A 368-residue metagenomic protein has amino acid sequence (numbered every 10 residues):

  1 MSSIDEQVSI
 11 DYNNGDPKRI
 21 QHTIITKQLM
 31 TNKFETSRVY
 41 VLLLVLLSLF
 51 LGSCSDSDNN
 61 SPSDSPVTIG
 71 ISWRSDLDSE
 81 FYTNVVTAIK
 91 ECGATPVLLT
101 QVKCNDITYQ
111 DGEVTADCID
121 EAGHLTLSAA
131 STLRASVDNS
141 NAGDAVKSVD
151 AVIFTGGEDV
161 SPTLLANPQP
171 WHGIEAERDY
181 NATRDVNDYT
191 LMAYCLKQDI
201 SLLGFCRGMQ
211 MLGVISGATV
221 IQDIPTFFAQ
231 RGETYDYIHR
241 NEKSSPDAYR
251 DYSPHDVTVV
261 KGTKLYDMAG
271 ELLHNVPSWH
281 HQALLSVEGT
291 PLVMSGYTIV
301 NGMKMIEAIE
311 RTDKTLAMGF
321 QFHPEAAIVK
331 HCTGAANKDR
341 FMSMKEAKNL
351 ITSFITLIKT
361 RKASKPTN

Functional and structural regions predicted by a protein language model:
L29-V41: Bacterial N-terminal signal peptides that target proteins for export
L51-S53: C-terminal motif of bacterial Sec signal peptides marking the signal peptidase cleavage site
S55-V149, N181-Q198, P225, D236-N368: Amide-donor transfer/coupling interface in amidating biosynthetic enzymes
A151-N167, T219-E233: Short, solvent-exposed beta-strand-terminating loops
E158-H172, K330-A336: Short, flexible, mixed-charge acidic loops at enzyme active sites
V160-L164, M211-V214, L285, A327-V329: Short catalytic/ligand-binding loop motif for oxyanion handling, primarily in non-cytosolic enzymes, centered on
N187, Y194-I221, H323: Catalytic nucleophile loop
